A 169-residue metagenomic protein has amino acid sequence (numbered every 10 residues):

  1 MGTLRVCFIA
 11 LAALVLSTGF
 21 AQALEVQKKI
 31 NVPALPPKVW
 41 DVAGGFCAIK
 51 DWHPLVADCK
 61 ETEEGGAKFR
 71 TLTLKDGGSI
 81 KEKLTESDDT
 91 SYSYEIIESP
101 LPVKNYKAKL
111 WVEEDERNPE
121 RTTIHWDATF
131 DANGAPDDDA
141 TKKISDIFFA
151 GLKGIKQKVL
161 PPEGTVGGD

Functional and structural regions predicted by a protein language model:
M1-F8: Bacterial N-terminal signal peptides that target proteins for export
V6, L14-A21: C-terminal segment of classical bacterial N-terminal signal peptides
G19-E64: Hydrophobic ligand-binding cavity/cleft-lining segments
V26-K28, R70, E82, A108 (+1 more regions): Hydrophobic residues positioned within well-ordered beta-strands of beta-sheet architectures
P36, W40-F46, H53, K81 (+5 more regions): Extracytoplasmic/secreted envelope proteins and their assembly/folding machinery, especially bacterial periplasmic
K38-V42, I49, R70, L84 (+3 more regions): Hydrophobic pocket/interface hotspot
K75-E120, T129-D131, L160-P162: Hydrophobic-ligand binding "helix-grip"
T123, A128-D169: A conserved amphipathic terminal alpha-helix motif
